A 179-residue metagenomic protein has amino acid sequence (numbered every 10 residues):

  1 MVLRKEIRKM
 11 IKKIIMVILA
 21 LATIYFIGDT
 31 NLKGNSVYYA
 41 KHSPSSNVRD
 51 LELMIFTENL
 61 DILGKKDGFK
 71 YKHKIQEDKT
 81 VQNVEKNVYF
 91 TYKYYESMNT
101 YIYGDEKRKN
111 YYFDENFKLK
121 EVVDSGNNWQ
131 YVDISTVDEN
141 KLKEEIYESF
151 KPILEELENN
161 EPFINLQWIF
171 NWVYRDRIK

Functional and structural regions predicted by a protein language model:
M1-I24: N-terminal Sec-pathway targeting helices
L21-G104: N-terminal export/targeting and maturation segments
G68-K179: Extracytoplasmic electrostatic interaction patches
